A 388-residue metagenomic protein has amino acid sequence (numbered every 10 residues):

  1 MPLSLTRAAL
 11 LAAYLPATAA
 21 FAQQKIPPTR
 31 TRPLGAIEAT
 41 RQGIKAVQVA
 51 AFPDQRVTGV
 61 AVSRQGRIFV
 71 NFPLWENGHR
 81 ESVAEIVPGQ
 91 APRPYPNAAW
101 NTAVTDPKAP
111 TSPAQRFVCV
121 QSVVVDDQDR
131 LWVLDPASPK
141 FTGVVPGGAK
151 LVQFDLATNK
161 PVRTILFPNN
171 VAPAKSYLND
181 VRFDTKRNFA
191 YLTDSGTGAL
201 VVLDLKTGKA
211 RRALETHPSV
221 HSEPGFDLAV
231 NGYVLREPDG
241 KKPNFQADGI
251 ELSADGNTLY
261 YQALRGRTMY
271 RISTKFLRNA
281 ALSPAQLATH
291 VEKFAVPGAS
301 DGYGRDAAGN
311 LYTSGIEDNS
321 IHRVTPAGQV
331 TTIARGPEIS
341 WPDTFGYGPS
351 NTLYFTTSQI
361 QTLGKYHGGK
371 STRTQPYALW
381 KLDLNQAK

Functional and structural regions predicted by a protein language model:
Q24-I44, V87-G89, A280-A281: Blade/loop signatures of beta-propeller domains
P33-D54, T105-P107, A288-T289: A short helix->beta-strand "capping" segment at the edge of beta-propeller domains
V47-E81: Beta-strand-rich domains and repeat architectures in extracellular enzymes and scaffolds, especially beta-propellers
P53-Q65, A109-R130, L134, N170-A190 (+4 more regions): Beta-rich, blade/repeat-based domains predominating in secreted/periplasmic proteins but also intracellular
V70-A103, A157: Beta-propeller domains
P92-T105, V162-F167, R211-F226, A280-E292 (+1 more regions): Beta-propeller fold detector
P139-R187: Asp-box/WD-like beta-propeller blade repeats and closely related beta-sheet repeat scaffolds
K206-K209, I272-S283, L384-A387: Short loop/turn segments immediately following beta-strands, especially the blade-tip and inter-blade linker loops
